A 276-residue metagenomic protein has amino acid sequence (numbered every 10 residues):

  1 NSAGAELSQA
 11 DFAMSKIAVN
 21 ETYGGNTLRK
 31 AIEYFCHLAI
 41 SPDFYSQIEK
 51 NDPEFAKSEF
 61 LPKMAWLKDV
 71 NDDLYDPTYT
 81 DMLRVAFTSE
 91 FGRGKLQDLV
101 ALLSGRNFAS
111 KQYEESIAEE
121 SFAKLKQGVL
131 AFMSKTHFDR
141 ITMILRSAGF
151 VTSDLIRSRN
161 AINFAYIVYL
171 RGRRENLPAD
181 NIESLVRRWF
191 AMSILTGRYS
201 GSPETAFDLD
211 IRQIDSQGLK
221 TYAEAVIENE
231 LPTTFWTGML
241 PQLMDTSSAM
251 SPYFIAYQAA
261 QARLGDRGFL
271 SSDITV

Functional and structural regions predicted by a protein language model:
N1, V276: A sequence-level detector for short glycine-anchored, His/Arg-bearing signature motifs that mark catalytic or binding
S2-A5, D11-R173: Polyanionic (Asp/Glu-rich) segments that form extended negatively charged tracts
A5-E6, L170-A179, A262-I274: Short helix-capping/linker segments at secondary-structure and domain boundaries
I17-V19, D180-I194: Short secondary-structure subsegments characteristic of cysteine-rich extracellular domains
T27-A39, L125, F190-Q213: Charged/polar, low-hydrophobicity segments characteristic of intrinsically disordered regions and flexible loops
A148, E175-L177, G197: C-terminal helical "lid" subdomain and adjoining coupling/linker elements of P-loop NTPases
S153-I156, N176-S184: Short, solvent-exposed positions on alpha-helices
I194-T275: Intrinsically disordered, low-complexity N-proximal targeting/linker segments that flank membranes
